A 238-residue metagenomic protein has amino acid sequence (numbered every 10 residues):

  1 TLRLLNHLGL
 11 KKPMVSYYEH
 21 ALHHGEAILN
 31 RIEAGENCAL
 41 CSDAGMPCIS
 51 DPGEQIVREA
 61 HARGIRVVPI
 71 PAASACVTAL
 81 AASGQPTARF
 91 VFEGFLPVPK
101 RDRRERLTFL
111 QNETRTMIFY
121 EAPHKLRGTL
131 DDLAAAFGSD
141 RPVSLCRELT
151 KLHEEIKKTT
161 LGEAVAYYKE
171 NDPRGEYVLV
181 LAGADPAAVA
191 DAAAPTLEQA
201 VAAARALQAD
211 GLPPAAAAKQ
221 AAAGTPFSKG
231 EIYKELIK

Functional and structural regions predicted by a protein language model:
T1-I70, V77-T78: Class I S-adenosyl-L-methionine
R3-P13, C76, A81-G84, V91 (+3 more regions): RNA substrate-binding interface of SAM-dependent RNA methyltransferases
K11-Y18, V67, A88-G94, D140-L145 (+1 more regions): Short hydrophobic/aromatic-enriched beta-strand-loop microsegments
S16-H23, A73, G94-P99, E148-T150: Short, acidic/turn-prone active-site loops that include or flank metal/cofactor- and phosphate-binding residues
E36-N37, T116, P123-K238: A contiguous loop/helix-start segment that scaffolds small-molecule binding in enzyme catalytic cores
S42, P69-A72, F119, L145: General beta-strand structural signal in soluble alpha/beta enzymes
G45-P52, V98, P123-L126: Acidic, metal-coordinating catalytic cores used for nucleic-acid/nucleotide bond scission and strand-transfer chemistry
Q55-E113: Class I SAM-dependent methyltransferase SAM-binding "motif I" and its flanking Rossmann-like core
